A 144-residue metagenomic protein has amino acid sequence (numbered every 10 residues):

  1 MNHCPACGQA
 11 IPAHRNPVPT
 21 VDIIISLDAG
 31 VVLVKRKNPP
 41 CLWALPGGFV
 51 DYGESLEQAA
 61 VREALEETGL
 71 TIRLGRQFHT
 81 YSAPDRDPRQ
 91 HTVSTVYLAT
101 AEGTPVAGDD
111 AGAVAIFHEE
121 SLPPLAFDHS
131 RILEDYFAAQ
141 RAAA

Functional and structural regions predicted by a protein language model:
M1-D22: Acidic, metal-coordinating catalytic segment for phosphate/diphosphate chemistry, firing primarily on the Nudix
N2, P19-V21, A29, V93-T95 (+1 more regions): Change "...and in nucleic-acid phosphodiester-cleaving endonucleases..." to "...and in nucleic-acid processing enzymes
V21, S26-E67: Conserved Nudix-box catalytic region and its N-terminal flanking loop in Nudix hydrolases and closely related
I23, Q77, Y97-A99: A structural signal for short, well-ordered beta-strand segments
D28-G30, K37, T100-T104, E119-S121: Short loop segments at secondary-structure junctions
L70-H79: A short coil-to-beta-strand element that immediately follows conserved catalytic motifs
Y81-P105, Y136: Active-site-adjacent beta-strand/loop module that shapes the phosphate/pyrophosphate-binding cleft
L98, V106-A138: NUDIX/MutT-family hydrolases
